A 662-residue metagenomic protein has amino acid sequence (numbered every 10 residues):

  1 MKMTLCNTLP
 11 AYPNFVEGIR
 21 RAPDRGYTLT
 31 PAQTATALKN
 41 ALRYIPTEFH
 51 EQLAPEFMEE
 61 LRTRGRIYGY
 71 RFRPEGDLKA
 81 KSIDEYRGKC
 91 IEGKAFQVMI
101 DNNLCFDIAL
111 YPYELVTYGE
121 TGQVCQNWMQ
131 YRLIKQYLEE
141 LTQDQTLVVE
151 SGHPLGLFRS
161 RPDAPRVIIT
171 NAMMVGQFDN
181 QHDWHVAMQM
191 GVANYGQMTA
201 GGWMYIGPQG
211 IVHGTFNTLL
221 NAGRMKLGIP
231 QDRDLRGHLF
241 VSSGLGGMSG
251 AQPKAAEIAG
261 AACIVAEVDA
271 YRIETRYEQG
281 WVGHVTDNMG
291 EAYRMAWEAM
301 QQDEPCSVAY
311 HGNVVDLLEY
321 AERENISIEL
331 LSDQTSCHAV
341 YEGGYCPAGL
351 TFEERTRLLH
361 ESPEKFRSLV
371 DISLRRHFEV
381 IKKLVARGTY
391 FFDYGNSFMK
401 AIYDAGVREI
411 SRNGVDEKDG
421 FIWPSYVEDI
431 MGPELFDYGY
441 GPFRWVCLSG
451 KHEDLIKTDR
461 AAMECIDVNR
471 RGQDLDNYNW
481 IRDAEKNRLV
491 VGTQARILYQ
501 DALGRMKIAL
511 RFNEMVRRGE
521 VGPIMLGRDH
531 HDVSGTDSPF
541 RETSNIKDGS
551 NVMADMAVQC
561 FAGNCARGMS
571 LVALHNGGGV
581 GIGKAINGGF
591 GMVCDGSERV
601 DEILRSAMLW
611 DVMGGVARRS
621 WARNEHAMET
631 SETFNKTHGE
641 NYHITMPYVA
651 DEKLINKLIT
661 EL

Functional and structural regions predicted by a protein language model:
M1-G214, L220, R224-L227, Q231-D232 (+4 more regions): N-terminal ligand-binding/catalytic initiation module
D101-Y113, V186, V192-T199, N217 (+10 more regions): Catalytic cofactor-binding cores of redox enzymes
E140-Q145, G260-A261, S327-L330, K383-Y390 (+3 more regions): Structural alpha-beta junctions
T146-S151, I169, S242, V265-A266 (+5 more regions): General beta-strand structural signal in soluble alpha/beta enzymes
Q197-L220, R224, Q231, R236-L239 (+8 more regions): Catalytic or ion-translocation cores adjacent to nucleophile or general acid/base/metal-coordination motifs in diverse
E257-A259, E322-S327, V407-S411, V516 (+2 more regions): Short, solvent-exposed amphipathic alpha-helical segments in soluble enzyme and RNA/protein-processing domains
G290-I508: Core active-site phosphate/anionic-ligand binding loop and the adjoining beta-turn-alpha structural block in enzyme
M295-E324, I328, H626-L662: C-terminal domain-closing interface element
